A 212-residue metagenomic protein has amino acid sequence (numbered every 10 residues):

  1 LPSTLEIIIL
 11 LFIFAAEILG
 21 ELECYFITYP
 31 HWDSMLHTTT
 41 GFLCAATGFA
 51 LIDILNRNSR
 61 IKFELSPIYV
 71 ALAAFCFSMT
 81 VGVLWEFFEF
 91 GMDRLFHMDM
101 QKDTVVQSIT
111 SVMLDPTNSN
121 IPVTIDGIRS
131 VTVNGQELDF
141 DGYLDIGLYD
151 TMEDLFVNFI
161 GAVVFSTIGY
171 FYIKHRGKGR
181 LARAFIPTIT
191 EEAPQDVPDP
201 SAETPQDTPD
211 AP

Functional and structural regions predicted by a protein language model:
L1-L11, S34-H37: Cytoplasmic-side transmembrane-helix entry/capping segments in multi-pass membrane proteins
L1-T4, S59-L65: Membrane-interface helix-boundary motifs at transmembrane edges
L5-E6, S66, V70-A74, N158: Residue-level signature of transmembrane alpha-helical entry/exit and packing/kink sites in multi-pass membrane
F12-E17, A74, S78-W85, E89: Alpha-helical transmembrane segments of multi-pass membrane proteins
I18-I27, I52-L55: Transmembrane alpha-helix boundary signature
L22-D33, G82-F165: Interfacial helix-loop-helix junctions of multi-pass membrane proteins
T39-N56, R94-M100, I160-K174: Membrane-interfacial alpha-helical segments at the cytosolic side of multi-pass membrane proteins
G179-P200, D207: Short, highly charged, low-complexity non-transmembrane loops/tails of multi-pass membrane proteins
